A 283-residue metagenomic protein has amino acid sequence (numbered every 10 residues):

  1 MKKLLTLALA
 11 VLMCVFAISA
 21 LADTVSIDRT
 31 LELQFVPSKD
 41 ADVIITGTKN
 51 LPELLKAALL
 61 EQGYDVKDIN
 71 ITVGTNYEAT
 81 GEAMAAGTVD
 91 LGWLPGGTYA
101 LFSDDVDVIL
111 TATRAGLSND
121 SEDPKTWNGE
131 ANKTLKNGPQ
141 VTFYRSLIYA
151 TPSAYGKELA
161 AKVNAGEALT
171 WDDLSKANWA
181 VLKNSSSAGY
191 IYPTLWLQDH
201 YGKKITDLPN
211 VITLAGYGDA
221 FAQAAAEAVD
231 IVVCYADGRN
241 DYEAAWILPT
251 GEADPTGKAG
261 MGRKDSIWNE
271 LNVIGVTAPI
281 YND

Functional and structural regions predicted by a protein language model:
K3-A22: Sec-dependent N-terminal signal peptides of Gram-positive bacterial secreted proteins and lipoproteins
A22-D42, A165-N178: Immediate post-signal peptide segment of exported/extracytoplasmic ligand-binding proteins
V25-R29, L33-Q34, D40-D68, L195: Short, polar/charged alpha-helical segment
E32-P37, A112-K136, T142-R145, P249-D283: Periplasmic-binding protein-like
P37, V73-E78, G87-A100, D104-V106 (+3 more regions): Beta->alpha turn/N-cap motifs
Y64-E82, P95, K204-A222: Short helix-initiation/N-cap motifs at beta->coil->alpha
T113-S186: A conserved helix-loop-strand patch within extracytoplasmic ligand-binding domains of the periplasmic binding
S175-D283: Pocket-lining segment of extracytoplasmic ligand-binding domains
